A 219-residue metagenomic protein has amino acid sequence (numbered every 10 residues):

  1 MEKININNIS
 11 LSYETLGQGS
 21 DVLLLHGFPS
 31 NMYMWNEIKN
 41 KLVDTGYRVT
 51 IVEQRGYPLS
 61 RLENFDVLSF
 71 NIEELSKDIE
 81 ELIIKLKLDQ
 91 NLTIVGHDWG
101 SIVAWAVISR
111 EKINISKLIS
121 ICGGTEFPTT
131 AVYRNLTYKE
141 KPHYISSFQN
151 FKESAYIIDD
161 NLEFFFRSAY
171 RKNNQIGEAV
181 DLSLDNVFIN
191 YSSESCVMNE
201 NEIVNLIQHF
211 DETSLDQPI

Functional and structural regions predicted by a protein language model:
M1, S20-L23, V49, D89 (+1 more regions): Exposed boundary/loop context
M1-S10: N-terminal cap/lid segment of alpha/beta-hydrolase-fold proteins
K3, V49-I51, L118: Conserved beta-strand scaffold positions in the cores of enzyme catalytic domains, especially in NTP/NDP-utilizing
N5, E14, I108: Residue-level detector of conserved, well-ordered beta-strand and adjacent loop positions that form binding/recognition
I6, Q54, G123: Active-site donor-binding loop signature of nucleotide-sugar glycosyltransferases
L11, S20-D21, S101, D216: Glycine-centered loop/turn positions within well-structured domains that cap or flank conserved ligand/cofactor-binding
S12-L62, L82: Conserved HGGG/HGGXW glycine-rich cap/lid loop of the alpha/beta-hydrolase fold
Y57-V95, W99-I219: Flexible "cap/lid" subdomain of the alpha/beta-hydrolase fold that forms the substrate-access gate
